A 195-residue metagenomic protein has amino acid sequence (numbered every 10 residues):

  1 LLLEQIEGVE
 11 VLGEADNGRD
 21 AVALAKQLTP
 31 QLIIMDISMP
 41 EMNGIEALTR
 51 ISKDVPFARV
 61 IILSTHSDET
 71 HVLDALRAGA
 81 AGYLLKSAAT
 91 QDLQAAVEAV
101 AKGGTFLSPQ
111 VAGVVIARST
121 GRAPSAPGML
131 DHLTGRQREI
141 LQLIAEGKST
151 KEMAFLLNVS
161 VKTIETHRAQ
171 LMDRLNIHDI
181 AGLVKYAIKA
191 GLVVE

Functional and structural regions predicted by a protein language model:
G8-D16, L24, I177: Short hydrophobic/Thr-rich beta-strand motif most characteristic of the beta2 strand and flanking loop of CheY-like
N17-D20, N43-E46: Acidic catalytic/metal-coordinating carboxylates
L28-I34: Active-site beta3 strand of CheY-like receiver
D36, S64: Active-site residues of response regulator receiver
M39: Receiver (REC) domain active-site loop signature in two-component systems and cognate sites in sensor histidine kinases
T70-R77, G82-G135, E139, L192-V194: Short, flexible helix-to-coil linker/hinge segments that flank and couple to helix-turn-helix
A126-K162: Helix-turn-helix DNA-binding segment
M172-E195: Basic, Lys/Arg-enriched C-terminal extension of HTH/homeodomain DNA-binding domains
